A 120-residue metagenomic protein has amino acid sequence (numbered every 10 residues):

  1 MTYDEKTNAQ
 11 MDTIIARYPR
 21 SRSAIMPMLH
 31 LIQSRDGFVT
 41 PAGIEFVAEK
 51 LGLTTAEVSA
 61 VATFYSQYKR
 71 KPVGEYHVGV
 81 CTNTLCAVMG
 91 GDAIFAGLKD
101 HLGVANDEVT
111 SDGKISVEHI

Functional and structural regions predicted by a protein language model:
M1-I120: Signature of N-terminal electron-transfer/Fe-S-associated modules in redox systems
